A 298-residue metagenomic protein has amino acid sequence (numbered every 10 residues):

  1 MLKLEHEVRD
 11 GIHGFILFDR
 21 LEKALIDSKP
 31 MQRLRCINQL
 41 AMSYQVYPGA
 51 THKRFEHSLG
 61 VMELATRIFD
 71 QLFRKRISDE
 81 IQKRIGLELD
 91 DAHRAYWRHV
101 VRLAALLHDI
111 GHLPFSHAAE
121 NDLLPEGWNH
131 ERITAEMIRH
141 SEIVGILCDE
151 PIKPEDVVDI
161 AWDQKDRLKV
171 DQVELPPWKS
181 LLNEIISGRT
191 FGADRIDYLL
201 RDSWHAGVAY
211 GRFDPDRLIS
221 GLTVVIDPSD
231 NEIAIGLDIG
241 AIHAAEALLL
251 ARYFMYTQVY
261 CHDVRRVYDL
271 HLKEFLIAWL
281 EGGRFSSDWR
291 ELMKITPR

Functional and structural regions predicted by a protein language model:
M1-L103, G111-R298: Sequence-structural signature of the catalytic-core scaffold of metal-dependent phosphohydrolases that act on
